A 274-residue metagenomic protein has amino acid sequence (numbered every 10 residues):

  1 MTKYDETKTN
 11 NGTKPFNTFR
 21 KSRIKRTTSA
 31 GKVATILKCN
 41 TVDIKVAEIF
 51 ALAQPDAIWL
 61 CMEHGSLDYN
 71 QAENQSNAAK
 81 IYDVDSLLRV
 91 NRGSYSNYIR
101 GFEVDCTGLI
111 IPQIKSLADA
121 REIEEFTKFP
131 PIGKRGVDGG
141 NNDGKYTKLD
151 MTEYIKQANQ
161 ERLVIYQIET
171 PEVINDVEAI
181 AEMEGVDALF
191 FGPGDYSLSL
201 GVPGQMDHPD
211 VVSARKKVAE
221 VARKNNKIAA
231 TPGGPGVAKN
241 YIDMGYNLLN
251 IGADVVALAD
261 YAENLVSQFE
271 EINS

Functional and structural regions predicted by a protein language model:
T2-K38, K148-Q160, K216-K224: N-terminal amphipathic alpha-helix/helix-capping segment at the start of soluble metabolic enzymes
T35-C39, I58-L60, S86-V90, L109-I111 (+4 more regions): Hydrophobic faces of well-ordered beta-strands that scaffold small-molecule active sites in alpha/beta enzyme cores
L37, F50, C61, L109 (+4 more regions): Conserved, mostly hydrophobic/aromatic
C39-A53, R92-R100, P171-M183, G233-A238: Short, acidic/polar
V46-N74, F191-D207: Glycine-rich, proline-tolerant flexible connector loops at the mouths of alpha/beta enzymes
Y69-Y95, I99-E103, E125-G133, Q157-N159 (+2 more regions): Alpha-helix-loop-beta-strand connector modules within alpha/beta enzyme cores
Q75, L117-G133, V255-S274: C-terminal helical cap(s) of enzyme catalytic domains, especially alpha/beta-barrels
S96, G108-E184: Conserved anion-binding
